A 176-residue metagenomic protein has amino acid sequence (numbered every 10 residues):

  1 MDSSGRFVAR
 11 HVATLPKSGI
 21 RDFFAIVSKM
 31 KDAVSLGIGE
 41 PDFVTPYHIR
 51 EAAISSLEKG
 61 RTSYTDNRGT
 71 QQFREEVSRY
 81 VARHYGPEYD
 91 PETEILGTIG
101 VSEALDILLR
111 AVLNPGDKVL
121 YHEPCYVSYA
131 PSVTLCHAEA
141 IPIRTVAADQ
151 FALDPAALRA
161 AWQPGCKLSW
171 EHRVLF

Functional and structural regions predicted by a protein language model:
M1-F7: Basic/polar N-terminal segments that are highly enriched at the extreme N-terminus, encompassing both cleavable
S3, V12-G100, I107: N-terminal small-domain helix-loop-helix segment of the aminotransferase-like
I26, L108, A157-A161: CheY-like receiver
P41, S102, R173-F176: Short glycine-rich anion-binding loops that position phosphate/pyrophosphate groups of nucleotides and phosphorylated
Y89-I95, P115-K118, G165: Short acidic capping loops at alpha-helix termini that bridge into adjacent secondary structure
A111-V133: Conserved PLP-anchoring active-site segment centered on the Schiff-base-forming lysine
L135-A140: A short helix-loop-beta submotif of the ANL/AMP-binding
I141, V146-F176: Active-site phosphate-binding strand-loop segment of PLP-dependent enzymes
